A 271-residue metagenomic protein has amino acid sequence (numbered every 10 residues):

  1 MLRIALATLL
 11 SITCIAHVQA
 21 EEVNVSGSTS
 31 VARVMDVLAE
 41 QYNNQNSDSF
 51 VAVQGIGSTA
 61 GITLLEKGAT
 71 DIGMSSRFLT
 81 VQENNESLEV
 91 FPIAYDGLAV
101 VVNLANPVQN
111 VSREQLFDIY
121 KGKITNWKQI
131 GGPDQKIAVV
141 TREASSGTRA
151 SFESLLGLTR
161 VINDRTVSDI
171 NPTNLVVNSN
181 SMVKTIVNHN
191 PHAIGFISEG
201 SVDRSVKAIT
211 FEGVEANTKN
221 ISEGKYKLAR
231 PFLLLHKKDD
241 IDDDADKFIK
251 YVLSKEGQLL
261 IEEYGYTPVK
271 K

Functional and structural regions predicted by a protein language model:
R3-C14: Bacterial N-terminal signal peptides
A20-K271: Exported/periplasmic ABC-transporter solute-binding proteins
